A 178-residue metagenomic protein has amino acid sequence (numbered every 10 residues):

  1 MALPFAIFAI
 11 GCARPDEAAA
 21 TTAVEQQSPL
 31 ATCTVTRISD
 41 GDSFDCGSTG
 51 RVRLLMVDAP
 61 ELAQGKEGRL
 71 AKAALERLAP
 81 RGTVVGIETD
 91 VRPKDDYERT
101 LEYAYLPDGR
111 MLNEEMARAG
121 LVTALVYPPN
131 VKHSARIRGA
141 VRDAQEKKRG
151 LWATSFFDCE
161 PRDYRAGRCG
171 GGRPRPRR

Functional and structural regions predicted by a protein language model:
M1-R178: Small beta-barrel nucleic-acid-binding modules, primarily SNase/OB-fold domains and secondarily Tudor-like barrels
